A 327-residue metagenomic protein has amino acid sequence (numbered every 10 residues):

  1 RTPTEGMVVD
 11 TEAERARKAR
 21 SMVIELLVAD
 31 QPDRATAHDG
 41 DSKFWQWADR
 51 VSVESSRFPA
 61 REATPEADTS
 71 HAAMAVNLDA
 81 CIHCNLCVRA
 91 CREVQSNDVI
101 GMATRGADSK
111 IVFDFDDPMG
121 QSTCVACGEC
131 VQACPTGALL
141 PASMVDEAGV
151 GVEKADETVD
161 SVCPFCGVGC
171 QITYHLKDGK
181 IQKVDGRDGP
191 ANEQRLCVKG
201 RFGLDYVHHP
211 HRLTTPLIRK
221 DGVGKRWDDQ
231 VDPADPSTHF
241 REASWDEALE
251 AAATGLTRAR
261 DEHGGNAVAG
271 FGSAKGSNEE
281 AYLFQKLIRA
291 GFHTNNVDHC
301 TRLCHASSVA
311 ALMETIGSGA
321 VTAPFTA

Functional and structural regions predicted by a protein language model:
R1: A basic, amphipathic helix-loop patch mediating RNA/tRNA/ribosome contacts
T4-A327: N-terminal export/assembly segments and adjacent metallocofactor-ligating motifs of anaerobic energy-metabolism
